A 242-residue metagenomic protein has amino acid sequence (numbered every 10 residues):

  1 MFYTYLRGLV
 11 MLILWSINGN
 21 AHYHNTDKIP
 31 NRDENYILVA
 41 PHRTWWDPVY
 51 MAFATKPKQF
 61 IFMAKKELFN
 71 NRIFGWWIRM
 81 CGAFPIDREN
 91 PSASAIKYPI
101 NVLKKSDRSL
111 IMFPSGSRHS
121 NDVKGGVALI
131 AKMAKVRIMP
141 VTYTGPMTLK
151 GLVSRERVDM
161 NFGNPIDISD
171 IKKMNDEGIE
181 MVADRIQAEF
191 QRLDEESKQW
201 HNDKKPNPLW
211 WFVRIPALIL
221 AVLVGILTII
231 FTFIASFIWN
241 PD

Functional and structural regions predicted by a protein language model:
M1-I37, W46-Y50, G75, M80-G82 (+2 more regions): Membrane-anchoring hydrophobic helices of lipid-metabolizing enzymes
L14, T55, W77-I78, L103 (+1 more regions): A generic structural signal for well-ordered alpha-helical segments
G19, E89-A93, S120: A conditional alpha-helix N-cap/helix-loop micro-motif detector
G19-A21, K58-F60, C81, R108 (+1 more regions): A structural micro-motif
H24, V39, D87, F113 (+1 more regions): Residue-level detector of conserved, well-ordered beta-strand and adjacent loop positions that form binding/recognition
D27, K66, D87, T142 (+1 more regions): Residues at the C-termini of beta-strands that transition into short coil/loop
P30-N90, Y98: Catalytic core of membrane glycerolipid acyltransferases/transacylases, capturing the structured, soluble-facing
S94-D242: Non-catalytic C-terminal accessory region of glycerolipid acyltransferases and related lyso-lipid remodeling enzymes
